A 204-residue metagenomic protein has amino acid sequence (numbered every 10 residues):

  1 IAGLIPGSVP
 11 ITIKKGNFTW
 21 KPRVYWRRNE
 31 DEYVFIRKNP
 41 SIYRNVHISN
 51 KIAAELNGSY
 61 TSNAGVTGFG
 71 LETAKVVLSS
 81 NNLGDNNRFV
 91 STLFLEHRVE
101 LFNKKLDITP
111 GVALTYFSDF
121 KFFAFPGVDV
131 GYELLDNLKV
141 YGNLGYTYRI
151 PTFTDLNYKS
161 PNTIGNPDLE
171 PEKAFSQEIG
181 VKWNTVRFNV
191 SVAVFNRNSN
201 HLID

Functional and structural regions predicted by a protein language model:
I1-K14, E133, K139, Y146-N200: Outer-membrane beta-barrel signature, preferentially recognizing the C-terminal barrel domain of Gram-negative
A2-F123, G131-E133, F188-S191: Face-selective signature of the C-terminal outer-membrane beta-barrel domain
V34-F35, N39-I48, T154-E170, D204: Surface-exposed loop/turn segments flanking beta-strands in extracellular/periplasmic regions
